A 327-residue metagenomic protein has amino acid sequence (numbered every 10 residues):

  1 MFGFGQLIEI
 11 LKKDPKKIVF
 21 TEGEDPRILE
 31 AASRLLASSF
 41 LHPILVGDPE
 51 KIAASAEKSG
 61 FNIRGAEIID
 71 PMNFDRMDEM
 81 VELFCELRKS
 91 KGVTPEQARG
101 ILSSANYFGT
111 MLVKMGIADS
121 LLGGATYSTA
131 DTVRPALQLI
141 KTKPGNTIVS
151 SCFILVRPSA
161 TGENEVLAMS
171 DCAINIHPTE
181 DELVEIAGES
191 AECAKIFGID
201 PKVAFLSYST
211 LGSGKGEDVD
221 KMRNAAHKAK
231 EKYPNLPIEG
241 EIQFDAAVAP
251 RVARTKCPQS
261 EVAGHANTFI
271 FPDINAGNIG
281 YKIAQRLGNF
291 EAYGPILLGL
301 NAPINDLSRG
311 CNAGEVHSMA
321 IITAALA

Functional and structural regions predicted by a protein language model:
M1-A263, T268-A327: Anion-binding alpha/beta catalytic cores of soluble intermediary-metabolism enzymes, centered on
